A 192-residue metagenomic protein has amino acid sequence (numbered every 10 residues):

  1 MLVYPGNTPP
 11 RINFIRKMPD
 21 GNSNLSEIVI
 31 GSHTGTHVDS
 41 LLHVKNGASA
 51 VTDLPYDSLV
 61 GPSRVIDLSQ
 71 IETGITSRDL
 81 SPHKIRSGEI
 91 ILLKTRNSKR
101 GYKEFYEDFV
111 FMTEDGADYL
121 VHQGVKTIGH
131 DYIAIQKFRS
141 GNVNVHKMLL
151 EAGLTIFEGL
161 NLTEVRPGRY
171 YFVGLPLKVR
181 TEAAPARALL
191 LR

Functional and structural regions predicted by a protein language model:
M1-R192: Active-/binding-site microenvironments in catalytic and ligand-binding cores
